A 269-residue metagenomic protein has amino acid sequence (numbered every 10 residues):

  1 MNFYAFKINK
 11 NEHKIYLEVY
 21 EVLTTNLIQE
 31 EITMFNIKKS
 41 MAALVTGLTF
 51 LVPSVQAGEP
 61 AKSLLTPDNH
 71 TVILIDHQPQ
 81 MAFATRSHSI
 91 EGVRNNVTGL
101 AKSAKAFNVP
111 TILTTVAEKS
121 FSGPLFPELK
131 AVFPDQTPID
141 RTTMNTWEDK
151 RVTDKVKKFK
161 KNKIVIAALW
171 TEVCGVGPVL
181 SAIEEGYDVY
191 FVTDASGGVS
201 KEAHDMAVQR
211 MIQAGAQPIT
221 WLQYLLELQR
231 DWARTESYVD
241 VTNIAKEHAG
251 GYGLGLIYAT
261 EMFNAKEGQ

Functional and structural regions predicted by a protein language model:
F3-F6, Y16, Y20, F35 (+1 more regions): Aromatic (phenylalanine/tyrosine) cluster motif
K10, K14-T33: Short, Lys/Arg-enriched N-terminal segments with co-localized hydrophobic residues within the first ~10-30 amino acids
M34-A42: Bacterial N-terminal signal peptides that target proteins for export
A43-L51: Bacterial N-terminal signal peptides
A57-T143, K158, D205-I212, Q217 (+2 more regions): Active-site acidic carboxylates
R141-D154: Short phosphate-binding loop-to-helix
V156-N162: Glycine-rich phosphate-binding loop signature in dinucleotide/nucleotide-binding domains
K163-P218: A contiguous pocket-lining binding segment that forms or flanks enzyme active sites
